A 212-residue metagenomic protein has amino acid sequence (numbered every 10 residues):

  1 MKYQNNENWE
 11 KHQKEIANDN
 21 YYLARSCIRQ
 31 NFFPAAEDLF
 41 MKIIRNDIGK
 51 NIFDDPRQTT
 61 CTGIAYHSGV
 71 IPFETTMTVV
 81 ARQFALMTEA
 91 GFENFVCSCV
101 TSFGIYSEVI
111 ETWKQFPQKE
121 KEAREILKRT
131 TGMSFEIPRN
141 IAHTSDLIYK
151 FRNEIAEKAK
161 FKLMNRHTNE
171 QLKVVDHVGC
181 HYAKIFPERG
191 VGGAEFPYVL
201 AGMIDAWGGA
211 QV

Functional and structural regions predicted by a protein language model:
K2-V212: Iron-sulfur cluster-binding electron-transfer modules in prokaryotic oxidoreductases
